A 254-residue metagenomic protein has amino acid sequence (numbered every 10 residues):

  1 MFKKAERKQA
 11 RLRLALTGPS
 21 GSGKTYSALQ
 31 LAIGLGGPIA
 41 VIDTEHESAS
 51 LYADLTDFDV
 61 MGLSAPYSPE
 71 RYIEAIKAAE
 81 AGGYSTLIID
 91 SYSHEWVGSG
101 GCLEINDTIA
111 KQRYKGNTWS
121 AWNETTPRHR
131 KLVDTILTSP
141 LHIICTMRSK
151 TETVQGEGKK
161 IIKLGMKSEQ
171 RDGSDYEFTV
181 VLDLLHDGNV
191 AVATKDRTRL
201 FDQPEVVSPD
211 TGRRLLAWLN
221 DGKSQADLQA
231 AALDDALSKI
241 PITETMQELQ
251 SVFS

Functional and structural regions predicted by a protein language model:
M1-G18, S22-K24, I33, H46-A49 (+4 more regions): Interfaces that engage single-stranded nucleic acids at replication/repair/recombination sites
A10-G18, D54-S64, Q112-A121, G156: Short, basic, glycine/proline-bearing loop/turn elements
R13-A15, P38, T86-I88, H142-I144: Residue-level preference for the first positions of well-ordered beta-strands
P19, P127-R214: Phosphate-binding/switch region of NTP-binding enzymes
S27: Hydrophobic positions on the alpha1 helix immediately C-terminal to the Walker A/P-loop
I33-V41: Post-Walker A helix-loop "phosphate-sensing" segment adjacent to the P-loop in P-loop NTPases
G34, E45-A49, P66, Y92-E95 (+4 more regions): Conserved nucleotide-binding/hydrolysis micro-motifs of P-loop NTPases
I89-T125: Conserved P-loop NTPase nucleotide-binding/switch module
